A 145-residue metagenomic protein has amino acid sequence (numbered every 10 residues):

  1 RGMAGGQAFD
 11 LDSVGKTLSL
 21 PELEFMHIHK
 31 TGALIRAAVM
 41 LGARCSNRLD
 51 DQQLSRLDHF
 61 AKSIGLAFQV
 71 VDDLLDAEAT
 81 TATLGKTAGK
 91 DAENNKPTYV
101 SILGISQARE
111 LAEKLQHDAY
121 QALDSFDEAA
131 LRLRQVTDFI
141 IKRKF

Functional and structural regions predicted by a protein language model:
R1-F145: All-alpha prenyltransferase/terpene-synthase fold signal
